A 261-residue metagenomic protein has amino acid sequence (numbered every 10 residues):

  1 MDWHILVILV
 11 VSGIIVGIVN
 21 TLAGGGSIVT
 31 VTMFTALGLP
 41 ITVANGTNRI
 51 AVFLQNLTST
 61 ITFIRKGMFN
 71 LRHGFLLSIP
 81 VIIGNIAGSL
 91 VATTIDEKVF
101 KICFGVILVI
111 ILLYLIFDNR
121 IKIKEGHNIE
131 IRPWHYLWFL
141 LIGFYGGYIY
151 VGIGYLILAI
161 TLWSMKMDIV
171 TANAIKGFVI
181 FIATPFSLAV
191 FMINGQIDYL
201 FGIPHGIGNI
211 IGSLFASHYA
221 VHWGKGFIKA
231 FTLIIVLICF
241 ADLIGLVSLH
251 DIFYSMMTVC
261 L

Functional and structural regions predicted by a protein language model:
M1-P40, E125-N173, I180, T258-L261: Selected transmembrane alpha-helices and immediately adjacent juxtamembrane segments of polytopic inner-membrane
I5-L9, H73, L77, K101-F104 (+4 more regions): Residue-level signature of transmembrane alpha-helical entry/exit and packing/kink sites in multi-pass membrane
L6, R49, F104-L108, L112 (+4 more regions): Residues within membrane-spanning alpha-helices of integral membrane proteins, especially the hydrophobic core/packing
A36-L37, V43, S89, T93 (+4 more regions): Transmembrane helix-loop junction
G46-V99, T184-I235: Selective hydrophobic functional segments
T58-K66, G105-I129, F240-S255: Transmembrane helix exit motif
L141-V151, S187-G195, G202, F240-Y254: Hydrophobic alpha-helical transmembrane segments in multi-pass integral membrane proteins
